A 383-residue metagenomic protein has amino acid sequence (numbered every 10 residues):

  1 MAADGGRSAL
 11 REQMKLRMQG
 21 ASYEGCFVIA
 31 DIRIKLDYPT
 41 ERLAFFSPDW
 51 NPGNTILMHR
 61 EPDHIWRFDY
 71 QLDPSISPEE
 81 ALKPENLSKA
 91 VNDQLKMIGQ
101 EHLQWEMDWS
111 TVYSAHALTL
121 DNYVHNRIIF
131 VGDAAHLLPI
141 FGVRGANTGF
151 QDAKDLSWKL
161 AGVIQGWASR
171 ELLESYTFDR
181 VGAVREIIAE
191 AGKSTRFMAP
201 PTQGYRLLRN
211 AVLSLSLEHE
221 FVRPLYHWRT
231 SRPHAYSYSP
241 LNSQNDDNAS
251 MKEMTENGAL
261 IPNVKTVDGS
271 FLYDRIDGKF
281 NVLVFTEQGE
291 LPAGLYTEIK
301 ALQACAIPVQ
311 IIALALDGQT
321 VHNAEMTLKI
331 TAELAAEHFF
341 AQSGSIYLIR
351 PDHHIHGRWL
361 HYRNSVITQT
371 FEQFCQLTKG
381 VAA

Functional and structural regions predicted by a protein language model:
M1-Y226, V381-A383: Core Rossmann-like FAD-binding/catalytic domain of the broad FAD-dependent monooxygenase superfamily
G162-A383: Helical substrate-recognition/capping region of FAD-dependent monooxygenase/halogenase enzymes
